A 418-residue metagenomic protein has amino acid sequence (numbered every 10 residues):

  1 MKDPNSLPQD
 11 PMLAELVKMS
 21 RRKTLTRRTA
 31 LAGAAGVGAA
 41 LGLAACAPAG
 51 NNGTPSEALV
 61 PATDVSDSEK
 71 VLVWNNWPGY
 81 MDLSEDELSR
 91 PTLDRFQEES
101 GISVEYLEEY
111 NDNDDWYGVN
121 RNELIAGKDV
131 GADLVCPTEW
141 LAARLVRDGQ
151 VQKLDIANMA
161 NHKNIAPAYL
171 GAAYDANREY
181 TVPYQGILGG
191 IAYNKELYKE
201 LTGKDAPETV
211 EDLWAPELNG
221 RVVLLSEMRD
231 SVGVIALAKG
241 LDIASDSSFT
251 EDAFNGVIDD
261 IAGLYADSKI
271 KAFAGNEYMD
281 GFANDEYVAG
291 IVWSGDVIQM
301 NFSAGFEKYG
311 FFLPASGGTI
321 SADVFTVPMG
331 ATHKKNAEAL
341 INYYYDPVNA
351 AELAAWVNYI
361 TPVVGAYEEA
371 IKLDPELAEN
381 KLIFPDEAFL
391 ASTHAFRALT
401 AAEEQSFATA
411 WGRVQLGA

Functional and structural regions predicted by a protein language model:
M1-L25, G36-L41: N-terminal secretory signal peptides
A47-P55: Bacterial lipoprotein signal-peptidase II cleavage site
L59-V60, V65-A143: Early extracytoplasmic/lumenal segment of secretory-pathway proteins
T63, K128-P137, Q152-Y193, R221: A structural signal for short loop-to-beta-strand junctions that line the ligand-binding cleft of periplasmic/secreted
R221-E227, S231, I235-K239, A244-F312: Ligand-binding pocket segment of bilobal, Venus flytrap-like solute-binding proteins
D280, D386-A418: Conserved C-terminal helix/tail region of periplasmic/extracytoplasmic solute-binding proteins
V292, D296, F302-W356, L416-A418: Extracytoplasmic/periplasmic substrate-recognition and gating elements
V327-S392: Mature extracytoplasmic/periplasmic domains
